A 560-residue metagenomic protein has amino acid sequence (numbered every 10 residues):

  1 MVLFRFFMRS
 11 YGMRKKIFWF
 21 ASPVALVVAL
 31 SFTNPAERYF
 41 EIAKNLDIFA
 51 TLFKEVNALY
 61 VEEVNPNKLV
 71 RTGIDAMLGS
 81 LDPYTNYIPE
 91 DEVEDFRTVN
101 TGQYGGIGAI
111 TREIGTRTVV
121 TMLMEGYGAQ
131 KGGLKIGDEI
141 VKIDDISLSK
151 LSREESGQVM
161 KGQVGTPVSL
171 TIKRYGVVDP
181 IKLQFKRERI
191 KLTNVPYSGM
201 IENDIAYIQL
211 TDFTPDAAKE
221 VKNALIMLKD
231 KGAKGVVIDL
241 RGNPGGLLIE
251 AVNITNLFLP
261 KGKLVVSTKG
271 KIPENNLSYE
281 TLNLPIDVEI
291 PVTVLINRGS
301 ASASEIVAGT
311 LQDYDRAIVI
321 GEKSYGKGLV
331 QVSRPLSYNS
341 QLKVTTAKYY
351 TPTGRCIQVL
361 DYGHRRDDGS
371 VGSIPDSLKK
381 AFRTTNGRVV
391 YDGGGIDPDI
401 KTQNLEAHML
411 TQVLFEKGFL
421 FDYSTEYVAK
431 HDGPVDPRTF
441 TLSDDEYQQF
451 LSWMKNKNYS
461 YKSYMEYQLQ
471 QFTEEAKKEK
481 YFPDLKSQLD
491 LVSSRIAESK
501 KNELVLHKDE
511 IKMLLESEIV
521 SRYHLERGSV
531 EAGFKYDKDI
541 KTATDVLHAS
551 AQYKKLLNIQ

Functional and structural regions predicted by a protein language model:
M1-G12: Short, Lys/Arg-enriched N-terminal segments with co-localized hydrophobic residues within the first ~10-30 amino acids
Y11-W19: Bacterial N-terminal signal peptides that target proteins for export
F18-T33: Hydrophobic membrane-insertion alpha-helices, especially the h-region of bacterial N-terminal signal peptides
F32-N45, F49, F53-V61, N65-P66 (+5 more regions): Cleft-lining beta-strand/loop regions that shape enzyme active-site pockets
Y60-T121, P167-R187, L192-Y197, F534-T544 (+1 more regions): Extended, small/polar residue-biased N-terminal targeting/export presequences and adjacent propeptide/linker tracts
M122, L151, Q184, T345 (+3 more regions): Short linear motifs in exposed loops
A303, D315, E322, G326-N386 (+1 more regions): Polar, glycine-rich mid-to-C-terminal structural blocks that act as macromolecule-binding/assembly scaffolds
C356-I357, D361-G363, D367-Q560: Conserved functional hotspot residues or short segments at active or partner-binding sites across diverse domains
